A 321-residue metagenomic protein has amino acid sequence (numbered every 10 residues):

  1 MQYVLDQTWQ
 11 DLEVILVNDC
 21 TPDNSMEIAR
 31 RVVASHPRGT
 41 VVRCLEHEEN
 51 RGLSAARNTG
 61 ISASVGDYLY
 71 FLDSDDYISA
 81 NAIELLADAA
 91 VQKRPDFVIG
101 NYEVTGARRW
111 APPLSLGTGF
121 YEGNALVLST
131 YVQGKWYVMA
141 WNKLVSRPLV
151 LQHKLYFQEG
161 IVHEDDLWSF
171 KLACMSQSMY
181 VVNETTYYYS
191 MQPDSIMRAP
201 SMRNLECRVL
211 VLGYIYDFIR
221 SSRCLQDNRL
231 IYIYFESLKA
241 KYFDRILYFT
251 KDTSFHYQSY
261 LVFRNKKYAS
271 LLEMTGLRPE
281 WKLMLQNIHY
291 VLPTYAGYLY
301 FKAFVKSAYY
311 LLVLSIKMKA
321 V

Functional and structural regions predicted by a protein language model:
M1-V211, S315-A320: Nucleotide-sugar donor-binding/catalytic module of glycosyltransferases that assemble extracellular/cell-envelope
V33, H153, D227-N228, Y268 (+1 more regions): Residue-level recognition of alpha-helix termini/interfacial anchor residues
R43, E236-S237: The N-terminal extracellular segments of secreted preproproteins, especially immediately downstream of signal
L85, L238-K239: C-terminal catalytic region of ATP-dependent kinase domains
I99-Y102, L155-G160, I215-I219, K239-Y248 (+1 more regions): A short, terminal or domain-edge coil/loop segment
T185-Q192, R198-Q226, A240-L272: Catalytic core of nucleotide-sugar-dependent glycosyltransferases
N228-Y234: Short, charged, amphipathic alpha-helical segments
T250-V321: Membrane-interface aromatic/basic loop that binds lipid-linked glycans or pyrophosphate carriers, typified by
